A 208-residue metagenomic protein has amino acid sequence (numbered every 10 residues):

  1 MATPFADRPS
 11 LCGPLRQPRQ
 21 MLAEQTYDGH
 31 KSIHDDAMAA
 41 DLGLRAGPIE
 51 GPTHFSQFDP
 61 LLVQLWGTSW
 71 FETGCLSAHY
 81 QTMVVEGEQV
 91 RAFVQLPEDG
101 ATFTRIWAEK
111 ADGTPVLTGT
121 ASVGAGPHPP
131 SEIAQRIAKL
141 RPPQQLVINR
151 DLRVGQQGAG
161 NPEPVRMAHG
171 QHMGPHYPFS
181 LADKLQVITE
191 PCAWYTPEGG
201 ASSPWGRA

Functional and structural regions predicted by a protein language model:
M1-A23, Y80, V85-Q156: HotDog/MaoC-like acyl-thioester-processing domains
A2-G47, R141-A208: A contiguous, surface-exposed recognition patch within enzymatic or periplasmic domains that forms
A6, A23, Y27, I33 (+4 more regions): Sparse, context-dependent recognition of short Cys/His-centered cofactor- or disulfide-binding micro-motifs
H34-A37, D41-R45, F58, L65-W66 (+2 more regions): Aromatic-residue detector
A46-E50, H54: Short, contiguous, pocket-lining structural segments that sit at or immediately flank catalytic/ligand-binding sites
T53-F103, P191-A208: Hydrophobic beta-strand-centered segment that forms part of the acyl-chain substrate-binding groove
